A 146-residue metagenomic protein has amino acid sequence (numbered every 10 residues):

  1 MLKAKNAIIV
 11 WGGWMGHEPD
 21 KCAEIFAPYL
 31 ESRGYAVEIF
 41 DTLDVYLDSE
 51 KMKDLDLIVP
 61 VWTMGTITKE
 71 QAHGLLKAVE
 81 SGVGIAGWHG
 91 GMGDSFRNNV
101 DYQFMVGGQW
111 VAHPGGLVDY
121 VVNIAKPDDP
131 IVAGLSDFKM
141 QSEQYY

Functional and structural regions predicted by a protein language model:
M1-L55: Aromatic-Pro/Gly-enriched surface loop or interdomain linker that acts as a lid/target-recognition segment
N6-G12, M52-F96: Short alpha-beta junction capping motif
H17-E18, L47, I67-T68, G93-N98 (+1 more regions): Short catalytic/ligand-binding loop motif for oxyanion handling, primarily in non-cytosolic enzymes, centered on
C22, F26, K51, Q71-G74 (+2 more regions): Stable alpha-helical elements in mature extracytoplasmic
D44-L47, A72-H73, E143-Q144: A generic local structural motif
G91-Y146: An acidic, glycine-rich "communication" segment
